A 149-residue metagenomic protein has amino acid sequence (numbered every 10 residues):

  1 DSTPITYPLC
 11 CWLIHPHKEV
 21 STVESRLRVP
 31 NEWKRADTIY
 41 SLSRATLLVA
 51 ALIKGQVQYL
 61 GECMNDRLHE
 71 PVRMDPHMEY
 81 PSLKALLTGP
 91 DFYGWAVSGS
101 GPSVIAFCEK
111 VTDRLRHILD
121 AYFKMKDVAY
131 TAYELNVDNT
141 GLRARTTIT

Functional and structural regions predicted by a protein language model:
D1-P4, G94-W95: A generic local secondary-structure boundary/capping motif
I5-D91: Acyltransferase
L52-T149: Glycine-rich, charge-dense phosphate/pyrophosphate-binding loop(s) and the adjacent flexible "lid"/catalytic subdomain
